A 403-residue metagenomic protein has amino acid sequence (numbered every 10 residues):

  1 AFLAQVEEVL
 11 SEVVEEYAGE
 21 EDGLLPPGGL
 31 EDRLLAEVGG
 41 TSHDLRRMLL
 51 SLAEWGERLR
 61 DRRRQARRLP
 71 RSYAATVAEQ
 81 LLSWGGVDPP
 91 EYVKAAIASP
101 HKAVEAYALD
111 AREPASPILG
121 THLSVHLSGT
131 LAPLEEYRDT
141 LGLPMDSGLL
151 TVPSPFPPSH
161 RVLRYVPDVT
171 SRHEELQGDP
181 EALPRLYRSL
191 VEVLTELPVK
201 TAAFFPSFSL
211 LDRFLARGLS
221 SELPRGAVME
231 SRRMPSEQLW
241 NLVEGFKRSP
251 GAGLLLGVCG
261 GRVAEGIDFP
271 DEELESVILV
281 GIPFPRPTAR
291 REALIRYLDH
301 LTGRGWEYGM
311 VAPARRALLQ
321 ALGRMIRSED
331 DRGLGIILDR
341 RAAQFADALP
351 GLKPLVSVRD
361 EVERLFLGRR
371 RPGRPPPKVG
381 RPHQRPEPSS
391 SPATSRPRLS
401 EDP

Functional and structural regions predicted by a protein language model:
A1-S220: Conserved coupling segment at the C-terminus of the helicase ATP-binding
A96-S99, Y137-D146, F214-E222, P270-E275 (+2 more regions): Short secondary-structure boundary/capping segments
G120-H122, M145-S147, S159-V162, V199 (+5 more regions): Short glycine-/polar-rich loops that comprise or flank the Walker A/P-loop and associated switch/sensor motifs
T130-P133, S209-L210, R262, F284-P285 (+1 more regions): Short, solvent-exposed loop/turn segments at secondary-structure junctions
D146-T151, S220-V243: Conserved RecA-like helicase motor-core motifs
P167-E181, S231-R341: Conserved RecA-like P-loop NTPase helicase motor core
P206-F214, G335-Q344: A glycine-rich phosphate-binding loop feature that marks nucleotide/adenosyl-phosphate handling sites
R248, E292-A293, W306, I336-P403: N-terminal targeting/trafficking signals and adjacent low-complexity tails
